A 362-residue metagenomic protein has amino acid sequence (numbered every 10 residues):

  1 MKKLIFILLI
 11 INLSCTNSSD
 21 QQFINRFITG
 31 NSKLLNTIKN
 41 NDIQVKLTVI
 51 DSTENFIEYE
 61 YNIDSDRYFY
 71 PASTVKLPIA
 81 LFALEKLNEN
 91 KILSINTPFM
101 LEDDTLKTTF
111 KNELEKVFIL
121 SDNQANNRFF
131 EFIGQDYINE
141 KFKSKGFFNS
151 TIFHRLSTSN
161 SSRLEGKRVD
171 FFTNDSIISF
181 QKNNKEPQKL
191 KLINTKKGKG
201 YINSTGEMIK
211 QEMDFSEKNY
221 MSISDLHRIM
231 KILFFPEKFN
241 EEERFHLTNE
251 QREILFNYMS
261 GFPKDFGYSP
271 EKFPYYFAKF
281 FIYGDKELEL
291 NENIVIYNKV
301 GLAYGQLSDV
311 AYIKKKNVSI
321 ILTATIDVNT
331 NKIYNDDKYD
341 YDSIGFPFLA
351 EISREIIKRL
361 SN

Functional and structural regions predicted by a protein language model:
M1-Q22: Bacterial Sec-dependent N-terminal signal peptides
N17-T29, M213-N362: Structured C-terminal helix/loop/strand segments within mature extracytoplasmic catalytic/sensor domains
S19-F27, L106-F235, F239: Active-site-adjacent helix/loop patches that line small-molecule binding or acyl-intermediate pockets
N25-I63, I320-A324: A short, well-structured edge-of-sheet supersecondary motif
Q44-K46, A72, K116-F118, T151-F153 (+3 more regions): Structural recognition of the beta-strand scaffold that forms the well-ordered cores of secreted hydrolase catalytic
F69-I95, L322: Active-site SXXK
T74-V75, E89-T109, L114, L120: Short, glycine/proline-biased beta-turn/loop segments that scaffold the active-site neighborhood
